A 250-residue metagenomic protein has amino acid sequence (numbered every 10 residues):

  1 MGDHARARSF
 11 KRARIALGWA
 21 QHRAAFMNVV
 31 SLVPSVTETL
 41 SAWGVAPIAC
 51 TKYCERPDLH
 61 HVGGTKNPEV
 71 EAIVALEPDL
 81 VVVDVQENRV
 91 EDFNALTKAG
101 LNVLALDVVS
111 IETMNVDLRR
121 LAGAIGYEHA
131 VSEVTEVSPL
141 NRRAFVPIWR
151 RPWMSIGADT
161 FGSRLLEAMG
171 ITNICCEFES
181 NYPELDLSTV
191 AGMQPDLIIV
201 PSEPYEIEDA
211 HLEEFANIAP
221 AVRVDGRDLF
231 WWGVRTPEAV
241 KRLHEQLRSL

Functional and structural regions predicted by a protein language model:
F10, R14-L250: N-terminal ligand-binding lobe of clamshell/alpha-beta domains
